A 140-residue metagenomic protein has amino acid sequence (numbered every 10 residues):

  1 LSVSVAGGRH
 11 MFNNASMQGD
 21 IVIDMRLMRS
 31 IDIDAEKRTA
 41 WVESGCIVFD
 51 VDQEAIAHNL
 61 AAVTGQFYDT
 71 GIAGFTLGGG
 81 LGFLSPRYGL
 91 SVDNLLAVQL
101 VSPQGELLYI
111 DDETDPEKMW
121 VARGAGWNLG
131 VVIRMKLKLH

Functional and structural regions predicted by a protein language model:
L1-A6, F12: Classical protein tyrosine phosphatase
L1-V3, M25-Y68, G78-D112: N-terminal glycine-rich flavin-associated loop
M11-N14, F49-D50, T70-A73, L139: Flexible loop/turn segments at secondary-structure boundaries
N14-I23: Glycine-rich loop at the start of a catalytic domain that most often binds anionic cofactors/ligands
Y88, L96-H140: C-terminal substrate-binding/cap subdomain adjacent to the FAD-binding core in PCMH-type and related FAD-linked
